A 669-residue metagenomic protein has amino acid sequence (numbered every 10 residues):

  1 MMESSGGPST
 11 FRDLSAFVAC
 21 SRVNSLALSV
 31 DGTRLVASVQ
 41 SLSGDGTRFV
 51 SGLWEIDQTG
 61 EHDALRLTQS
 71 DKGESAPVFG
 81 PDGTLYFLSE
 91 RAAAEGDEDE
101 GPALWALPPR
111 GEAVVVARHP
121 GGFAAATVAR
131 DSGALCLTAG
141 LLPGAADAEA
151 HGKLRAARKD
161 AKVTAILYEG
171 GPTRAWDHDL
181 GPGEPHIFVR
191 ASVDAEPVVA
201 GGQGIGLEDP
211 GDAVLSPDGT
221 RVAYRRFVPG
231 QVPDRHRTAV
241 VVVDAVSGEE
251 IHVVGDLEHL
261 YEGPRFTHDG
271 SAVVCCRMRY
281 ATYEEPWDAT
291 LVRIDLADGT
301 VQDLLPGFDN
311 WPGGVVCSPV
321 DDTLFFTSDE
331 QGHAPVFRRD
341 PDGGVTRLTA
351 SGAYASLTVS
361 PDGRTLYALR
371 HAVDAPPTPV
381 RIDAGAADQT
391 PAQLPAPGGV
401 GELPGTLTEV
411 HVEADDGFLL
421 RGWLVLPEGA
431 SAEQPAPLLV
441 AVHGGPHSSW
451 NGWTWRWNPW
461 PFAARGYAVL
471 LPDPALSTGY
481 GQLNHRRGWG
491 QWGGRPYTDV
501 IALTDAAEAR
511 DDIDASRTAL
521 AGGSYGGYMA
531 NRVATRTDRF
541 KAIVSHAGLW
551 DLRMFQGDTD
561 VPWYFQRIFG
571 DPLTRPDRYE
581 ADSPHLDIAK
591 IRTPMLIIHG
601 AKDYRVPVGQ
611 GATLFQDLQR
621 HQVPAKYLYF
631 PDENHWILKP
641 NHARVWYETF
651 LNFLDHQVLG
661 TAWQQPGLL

Functional and structural regions predicted by a protein language model:
R12-F17, A64-T68, V114-A117, E196-Q203 (+3 more regions): A short beta-strand motif characteristic of beta-propeller blades
C20-L35, D71-L88, R118-L135, R174-H178 (+10 more regions): Conserved beta-propeller blade repeats
D45-S51, A94-G101, A146, H178-E184 (+4 more regions): Short, solvent-exposed loop/turn segments at conserved positions within beta-propeller repeat blades
V50-G52, G140-F188, F227, R237-A239 (+3 more regions): Predominantly five- to eight-bladed beta-propeller fold
D57-G60, P108-G111, A191-D194, D244-G248 (+3 more regions): Short loop/turn segments that connect beta-strands within beta-propeller blades
P397-R510, D514-S516, G523, F555-P562: Cap/lid segment of the alpha/beta-hydrolase catalytic domain
P472-L669: Active-site-proximal cap/loop segments of hydrolase catalytic domains
